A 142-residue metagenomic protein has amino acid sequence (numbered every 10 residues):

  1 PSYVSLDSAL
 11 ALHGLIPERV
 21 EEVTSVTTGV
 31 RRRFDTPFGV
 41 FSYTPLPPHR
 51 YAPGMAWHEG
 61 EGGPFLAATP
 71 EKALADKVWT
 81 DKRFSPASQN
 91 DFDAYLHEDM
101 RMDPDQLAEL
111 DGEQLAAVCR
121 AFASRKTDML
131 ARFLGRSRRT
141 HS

Functional and structural regions predicted by a protein language model:
P1-R50: Short gly/ser-rich loop at a beta-strand->alpha-helix junction or flexible surface loop bordering the NTP-binding
G54-S142: Hydrophobic alpha-helical interaction segments
